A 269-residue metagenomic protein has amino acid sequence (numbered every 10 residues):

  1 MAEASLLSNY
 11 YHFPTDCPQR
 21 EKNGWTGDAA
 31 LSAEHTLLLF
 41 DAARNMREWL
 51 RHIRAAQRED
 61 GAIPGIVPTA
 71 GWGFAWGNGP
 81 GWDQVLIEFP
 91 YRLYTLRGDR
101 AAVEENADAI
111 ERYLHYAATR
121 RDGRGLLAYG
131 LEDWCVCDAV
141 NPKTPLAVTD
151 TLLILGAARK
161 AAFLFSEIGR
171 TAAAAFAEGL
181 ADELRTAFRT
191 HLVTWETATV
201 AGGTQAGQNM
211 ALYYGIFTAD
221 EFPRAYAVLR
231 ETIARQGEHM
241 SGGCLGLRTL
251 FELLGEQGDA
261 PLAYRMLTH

Functional and structural regions predicted by a protein language model:
M1-G24, A29, T36-A43: An acidic-aromatic substrate-binding cleft motif
G24-H269: Active-site core of glycosidic bond-cleaving carbohydrate-active enzymes
